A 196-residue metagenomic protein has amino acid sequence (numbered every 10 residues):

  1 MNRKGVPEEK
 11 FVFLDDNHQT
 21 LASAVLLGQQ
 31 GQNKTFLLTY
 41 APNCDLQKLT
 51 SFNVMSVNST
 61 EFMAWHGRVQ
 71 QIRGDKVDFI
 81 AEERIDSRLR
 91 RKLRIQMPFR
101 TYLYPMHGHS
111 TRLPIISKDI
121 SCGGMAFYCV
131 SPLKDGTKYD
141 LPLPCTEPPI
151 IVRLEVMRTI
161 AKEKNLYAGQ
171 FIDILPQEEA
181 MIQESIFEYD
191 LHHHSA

Functional and structural regions predicted by a protein language model:
M1-A196: Structured alpha-helical
